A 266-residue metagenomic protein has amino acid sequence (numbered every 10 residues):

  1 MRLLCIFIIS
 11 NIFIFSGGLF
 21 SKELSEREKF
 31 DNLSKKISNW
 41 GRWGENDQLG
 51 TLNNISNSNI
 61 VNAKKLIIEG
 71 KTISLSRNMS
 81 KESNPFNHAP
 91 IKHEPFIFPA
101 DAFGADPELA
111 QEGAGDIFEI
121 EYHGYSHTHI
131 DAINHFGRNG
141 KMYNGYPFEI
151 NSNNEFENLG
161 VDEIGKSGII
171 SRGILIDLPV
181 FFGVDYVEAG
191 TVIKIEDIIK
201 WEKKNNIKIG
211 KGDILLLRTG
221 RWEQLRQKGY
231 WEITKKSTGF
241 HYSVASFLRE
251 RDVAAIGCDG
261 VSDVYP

Functional and structural regions predicted by a protein language model:
M1-L4: Positively charged n-region of N-terminal signal peptides that target proteins for export
I6-F15: Bacterial N-terminal signal peptides
L19-P266: Active-/binding-site microenvironments in catalytic and ligand-binding cores
